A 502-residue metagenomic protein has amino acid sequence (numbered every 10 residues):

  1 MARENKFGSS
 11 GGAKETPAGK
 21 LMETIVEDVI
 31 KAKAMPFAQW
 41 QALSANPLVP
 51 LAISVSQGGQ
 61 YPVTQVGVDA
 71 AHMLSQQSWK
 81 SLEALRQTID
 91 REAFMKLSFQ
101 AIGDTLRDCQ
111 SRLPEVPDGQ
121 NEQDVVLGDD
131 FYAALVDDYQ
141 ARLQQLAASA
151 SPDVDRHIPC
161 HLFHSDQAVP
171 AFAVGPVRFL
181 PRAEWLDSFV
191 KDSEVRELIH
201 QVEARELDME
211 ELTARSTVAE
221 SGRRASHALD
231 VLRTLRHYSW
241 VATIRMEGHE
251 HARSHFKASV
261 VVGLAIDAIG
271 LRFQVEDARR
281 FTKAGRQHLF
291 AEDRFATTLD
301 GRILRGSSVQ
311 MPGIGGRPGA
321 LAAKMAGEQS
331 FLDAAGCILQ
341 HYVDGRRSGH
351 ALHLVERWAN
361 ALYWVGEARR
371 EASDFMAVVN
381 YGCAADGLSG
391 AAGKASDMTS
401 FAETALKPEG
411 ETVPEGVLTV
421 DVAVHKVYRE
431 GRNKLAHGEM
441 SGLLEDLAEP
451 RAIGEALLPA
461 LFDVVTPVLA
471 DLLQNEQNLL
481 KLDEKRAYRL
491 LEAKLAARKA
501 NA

Functional and structural regions predicted by a protein language model:
A2-D155, V413-G431, G438-A502: Polyanionic, low-complexity intrinsically disordered segments
I25, S44-N46, V55-G58, R178 (+6 more regions): Juxtamembrane/membrane-water interface recognition
D104-M376, C383, A456-A502: Charged, non-catalytic interaction/linker regions at domain boundaries that couple catalytic cores to substrate
L352-A361, A402, R429-E439: Active-site-adjacent bridging/hinge elements
N380-L418: Flexible secondary-structure boundary motifs
